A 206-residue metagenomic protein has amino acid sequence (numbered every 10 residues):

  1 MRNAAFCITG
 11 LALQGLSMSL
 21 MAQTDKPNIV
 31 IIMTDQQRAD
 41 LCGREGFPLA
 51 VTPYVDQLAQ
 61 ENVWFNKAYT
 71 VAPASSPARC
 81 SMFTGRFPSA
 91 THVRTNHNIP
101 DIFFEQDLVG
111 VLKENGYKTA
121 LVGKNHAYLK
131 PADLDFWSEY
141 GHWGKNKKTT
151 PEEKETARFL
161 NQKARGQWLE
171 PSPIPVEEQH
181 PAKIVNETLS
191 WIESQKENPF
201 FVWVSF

Functional and structural regions predicted by a protein language model:
M1-I8: Bacterial N-terminal signal peptides that target proteins for export
L20, T24-I29, L129-G144, P181-F206: Active-site regions of oxyanion-processing enzymes, predominantly non-cytosolic
Q23-V63, A72, K113: Active-site-proximal N-terminal segment of extracellular/periplasmic enzymes that hydrolyze or transfer
D25, P48-T52, Y69-A74, N98-Q106 (+1 more regions): A short beta-strand-to-alpha-helix junction
M33-T34, K67-T70, G123, F201-F206: Short beta-strand segments
Q36-A39, P73-A74, P88-S89, N125-Y128 (+1 more regions): Short, solvent-exposed loop/turn segments at secondary-structure junctions
S81-E177, P181-I184: Catalytic-site neighborhoods of secreted/periplasmic enzymes that process anionic sulfate/phosphate groups
